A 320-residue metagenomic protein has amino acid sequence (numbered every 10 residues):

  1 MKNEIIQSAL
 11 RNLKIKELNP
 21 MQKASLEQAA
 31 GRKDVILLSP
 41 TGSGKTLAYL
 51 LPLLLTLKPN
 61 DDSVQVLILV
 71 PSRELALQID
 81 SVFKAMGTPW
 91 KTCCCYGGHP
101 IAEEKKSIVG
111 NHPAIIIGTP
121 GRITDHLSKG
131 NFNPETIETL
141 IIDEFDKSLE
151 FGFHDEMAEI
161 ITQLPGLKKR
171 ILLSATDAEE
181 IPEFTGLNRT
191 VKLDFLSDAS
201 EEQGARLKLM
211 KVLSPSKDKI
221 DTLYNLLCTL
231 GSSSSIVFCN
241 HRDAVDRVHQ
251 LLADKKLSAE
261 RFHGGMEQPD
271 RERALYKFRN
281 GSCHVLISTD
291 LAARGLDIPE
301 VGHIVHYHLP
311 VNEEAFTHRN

Functional and structural regions predicted by a protein language model:
M1-N320: Conserved helicase RecA-like core
